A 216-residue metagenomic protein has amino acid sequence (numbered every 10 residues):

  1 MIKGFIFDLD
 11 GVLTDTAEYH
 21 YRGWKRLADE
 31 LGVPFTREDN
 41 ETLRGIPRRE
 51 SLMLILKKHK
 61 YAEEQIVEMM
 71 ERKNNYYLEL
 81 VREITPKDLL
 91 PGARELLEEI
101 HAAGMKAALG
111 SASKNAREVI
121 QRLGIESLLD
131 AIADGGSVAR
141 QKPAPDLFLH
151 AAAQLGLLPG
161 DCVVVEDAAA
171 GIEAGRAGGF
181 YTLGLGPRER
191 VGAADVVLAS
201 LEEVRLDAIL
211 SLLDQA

Functional and structural regions predicted by a protein language model:
M1-E41: Active-site neighborhood of HAD-like aspartate-dependent phosphohydrolases
M1-K3, E98-E99, S113-A216: Asp-based, Mg2+/Mn2+-dependent phosphohydrolase catalytic module
L13, L89, L109, R140 (+1 more regions): Conserved SAM-binding loop
L27-A28, P47-A62, V119, A152: Helix-loop "lid/cap" segments that line or gate small-molecule binding pockets
R37-E41, I66-N74, F180: Short, well-structured alpha-helical segments
L56-P91: Metal-dependent phosphoesterase signature
E79-L109: Short, acidic loop-to-helix structural element flanking the phosphoryl-transfer center in phosphate-processing enzymes
